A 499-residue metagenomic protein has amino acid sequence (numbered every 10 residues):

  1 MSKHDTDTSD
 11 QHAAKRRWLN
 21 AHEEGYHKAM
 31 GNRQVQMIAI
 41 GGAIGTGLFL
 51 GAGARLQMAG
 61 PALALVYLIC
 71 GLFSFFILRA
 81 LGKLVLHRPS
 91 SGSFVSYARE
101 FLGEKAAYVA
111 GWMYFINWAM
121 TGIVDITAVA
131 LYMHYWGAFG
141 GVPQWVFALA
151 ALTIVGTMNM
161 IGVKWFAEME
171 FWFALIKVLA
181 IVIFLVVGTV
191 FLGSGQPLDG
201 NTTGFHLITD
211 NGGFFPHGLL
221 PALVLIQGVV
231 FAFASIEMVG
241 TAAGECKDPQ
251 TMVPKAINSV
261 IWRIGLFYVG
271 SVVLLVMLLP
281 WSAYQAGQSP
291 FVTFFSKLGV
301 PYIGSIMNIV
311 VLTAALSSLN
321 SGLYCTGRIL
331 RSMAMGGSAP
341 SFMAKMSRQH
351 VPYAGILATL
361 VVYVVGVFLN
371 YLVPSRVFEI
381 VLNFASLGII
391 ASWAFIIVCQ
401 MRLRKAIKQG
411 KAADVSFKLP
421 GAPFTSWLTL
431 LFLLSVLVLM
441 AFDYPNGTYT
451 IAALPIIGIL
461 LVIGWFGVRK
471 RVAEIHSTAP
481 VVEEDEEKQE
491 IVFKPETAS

Functional and structural regions predicted by a protein language model:
M1-G53, Q57-A62, F75, R79 (+4 more regions): Membrane-interface "cap" regions at the ends of multi-pass membrane proteins
Y26-M30, L50-A148, T157, V260-R263 (+2 more regions): Extracellular loop-to-transmembrane helix junctions
M30-F49, A151-I154, I208-V269, L274-L275 (+2 more regions): Hydrophobic, membrane-embedded alpha-helices of multi-pass small-molecule transporters
S96-A98, G103, Y135-F139, I208-G212 (+4 more regions): TM-loop-TM module centered on a large, flexible mid-protein loop between adjacent transmembrane helices in multi-pass
Q144-T202, A234, I257-I261, L382-F395 (+2 more regions): Membrane-interface loop-to-helix entry segments
I176-D210, V273-L279, W393-G410, G467-V472: Hydrophobic alpha-helical segments and their helix-loop junctions in multi-pass secondary transporters
L192, I380, F384-S392, L419-S499: A generic transmembrane alpha-helix motif of multi-pass inner-membrane proteins
F342-Y353, W393-Y444: C-terminal membrane-solvent junction of multi-pass transporters and transport-like membrane proteins
